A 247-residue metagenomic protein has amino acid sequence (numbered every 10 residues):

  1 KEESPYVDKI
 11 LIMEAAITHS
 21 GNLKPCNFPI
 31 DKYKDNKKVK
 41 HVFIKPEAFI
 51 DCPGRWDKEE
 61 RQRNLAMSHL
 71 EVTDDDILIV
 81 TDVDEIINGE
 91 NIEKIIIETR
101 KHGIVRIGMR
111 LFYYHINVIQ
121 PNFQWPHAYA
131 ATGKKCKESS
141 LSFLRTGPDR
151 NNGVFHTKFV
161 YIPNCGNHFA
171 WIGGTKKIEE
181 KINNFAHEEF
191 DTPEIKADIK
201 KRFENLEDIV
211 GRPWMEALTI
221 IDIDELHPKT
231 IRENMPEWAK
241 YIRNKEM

Functional and structural regions predicted by a protein language model:
K9-I12: Hydrophobic targeting segments
A15-V80, G89, W238, I242: Active-site-proximal specificity loops/subdomain of glycosyltransferases
G21, F43-F49, Y113-P121, L141-P148 (+1 more regions): Low-complexity, flexible helical/coil segments
I30, D35, F43-K45, H115-I116 (+6 more regions): Intrinsically disordered, low-complexity regions enriched in small/polar residues
E85-E194: Conserved catalytic core of nucleotide-sugar-dependent glycosyltransferases
T157, Y161-M247: C-terminal accessory extensions appended to soluble enzyme cores
